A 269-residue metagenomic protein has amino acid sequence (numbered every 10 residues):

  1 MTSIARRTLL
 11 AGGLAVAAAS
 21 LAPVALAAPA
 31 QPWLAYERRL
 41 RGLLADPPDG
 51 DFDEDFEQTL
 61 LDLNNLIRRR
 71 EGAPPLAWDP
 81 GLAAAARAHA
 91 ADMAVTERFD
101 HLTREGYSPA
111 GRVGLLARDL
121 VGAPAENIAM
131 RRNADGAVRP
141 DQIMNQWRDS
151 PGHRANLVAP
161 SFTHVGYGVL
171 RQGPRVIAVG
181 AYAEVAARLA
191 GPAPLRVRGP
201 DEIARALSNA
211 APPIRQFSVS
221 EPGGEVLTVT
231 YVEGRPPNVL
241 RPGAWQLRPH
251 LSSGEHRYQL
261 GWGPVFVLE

Functional and structural regions predicted by a protein language model:
M1-V16: N-terminal secretory signal peptides and thylakoid transit peptides that target proteins across membranes
A25-A27: Boundary at the C-terminal end of the N-terminal hydrophobic targeting segment
P29-G114, A159-G166, P174: Short, well-ordered surface patches within globular domains
P109-E184, E221-P222, P236-H250: A well-ordered secondary-structure block
A183-G191: Short domain-boundary/entry signatures in modular proteins, especially in secreted/extracellular architectures
A190-E269: Beta-strand-enriched, solvent-exposed domains that form extended recognition/catalytic surfaces
